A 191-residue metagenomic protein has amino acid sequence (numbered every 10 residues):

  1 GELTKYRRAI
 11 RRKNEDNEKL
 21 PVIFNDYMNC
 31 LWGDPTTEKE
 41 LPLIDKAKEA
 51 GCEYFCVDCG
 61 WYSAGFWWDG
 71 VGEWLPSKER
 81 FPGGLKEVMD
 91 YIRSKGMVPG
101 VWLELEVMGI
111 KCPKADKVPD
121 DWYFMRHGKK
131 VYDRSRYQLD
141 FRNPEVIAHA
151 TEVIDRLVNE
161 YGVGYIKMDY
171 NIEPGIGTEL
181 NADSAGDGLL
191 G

Functional and structural regions predicted by a protein language model:
G1-E15: Beta-strand-rich recognition/accessory modules
R12-K13, D45, R156: Short, flexible, glycine/charge-rich loop motifs used to bind or transfer phosphoryl groups or to couple energy/partner
K13, C30-L31, S77, G186-L190: Solvent-exposed loop and edge beta-strand segments that line ligand/cofactor-binding and catalytic clefts
N17-L31: Boundary/entry segment of secreted carbohydrate-active catalytic domains
K19-I23, E53-C56, G96-G100, V163-K167: Structural preference for beta-strand elements that scaffold enzyme active sites
N25-D26, G70-V71, S135-L139: A short, mixed-charge helix-start or loop-turn motif at secondary-structure junctions
N29-K117, A148-E152: Aromatic- and glycine-enriched glycan-recognition loops and surfaces that form the carbohydrate-binding subsites
R80-G84, V88-S94, D116-G191: Active-site neighborhood of glycoside hydrolase catalytic domains
